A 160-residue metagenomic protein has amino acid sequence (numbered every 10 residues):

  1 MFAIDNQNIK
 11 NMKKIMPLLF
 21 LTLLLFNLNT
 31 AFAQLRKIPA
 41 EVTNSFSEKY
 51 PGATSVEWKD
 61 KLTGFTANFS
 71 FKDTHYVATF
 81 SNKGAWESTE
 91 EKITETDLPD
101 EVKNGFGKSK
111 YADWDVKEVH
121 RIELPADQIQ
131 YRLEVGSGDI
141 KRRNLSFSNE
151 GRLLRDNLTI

Functional and structural regions predicted by a protein language model:
M1-K37, F46: Bacterial Sec-dependent N-terminal signal peptides
Q34-I160: Interaction-mediating elements
